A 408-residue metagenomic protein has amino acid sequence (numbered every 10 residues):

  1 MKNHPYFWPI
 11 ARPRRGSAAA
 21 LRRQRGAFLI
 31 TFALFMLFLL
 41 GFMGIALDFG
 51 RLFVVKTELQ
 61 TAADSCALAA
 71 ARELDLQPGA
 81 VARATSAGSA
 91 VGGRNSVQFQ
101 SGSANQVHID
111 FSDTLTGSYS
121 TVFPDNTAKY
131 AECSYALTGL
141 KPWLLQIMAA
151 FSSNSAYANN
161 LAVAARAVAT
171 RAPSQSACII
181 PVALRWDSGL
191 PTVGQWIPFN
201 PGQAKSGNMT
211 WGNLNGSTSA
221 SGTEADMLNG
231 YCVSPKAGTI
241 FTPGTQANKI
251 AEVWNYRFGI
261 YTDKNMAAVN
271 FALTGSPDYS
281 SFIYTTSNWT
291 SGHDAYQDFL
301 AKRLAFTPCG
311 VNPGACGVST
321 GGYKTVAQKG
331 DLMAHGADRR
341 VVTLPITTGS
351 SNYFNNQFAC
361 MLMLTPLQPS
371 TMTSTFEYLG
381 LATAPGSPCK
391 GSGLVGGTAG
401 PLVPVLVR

Functional and structural regions predicted by a protein language model:
K2-G93, L344: Alpha-helical assembly-interface signal, strongest on the long, hydrophobic N-terminal helix that forms
R14, G50-R51, E58, A80 (+4 more regions): Generic detector of short alpha-helix boundary/capping microenvironments and adjacent low-complexity segments
L34-F42, D48, Q98, V122 (+3 more regions): Generic structural signal for short, flexible, solvent-exposed coil/loop and linker residues
L68, R94, Q98, A150-S152: Intrinsically disordered, low-complexity serine/threonine-rich segments
L76-V81, V97-H108: Surface-exposed patches in mature extracellular/periplasmic domains of secreted proteins
A82-T85, H108-E132, L137, P142-R408: N-linked glycosylation sequons
